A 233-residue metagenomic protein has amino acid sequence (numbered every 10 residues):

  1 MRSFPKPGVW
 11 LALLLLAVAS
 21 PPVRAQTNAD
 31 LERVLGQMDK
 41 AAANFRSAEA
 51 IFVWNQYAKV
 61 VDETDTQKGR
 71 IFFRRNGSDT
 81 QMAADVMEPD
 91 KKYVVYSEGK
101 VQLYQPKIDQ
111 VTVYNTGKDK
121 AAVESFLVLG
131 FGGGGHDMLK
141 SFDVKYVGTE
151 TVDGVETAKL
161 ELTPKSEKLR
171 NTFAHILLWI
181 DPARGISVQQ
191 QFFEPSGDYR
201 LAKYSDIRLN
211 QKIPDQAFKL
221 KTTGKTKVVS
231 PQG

Functional and structural regions predicted by a protein language model:
M1-L11: Bacterial N-terminal signal peptides that target proteins for export
W10-A19: Bacterial N-terminal signal peptides
P21-A25: Sec/Tat signal peptide C-region and signal peptidase I cleavage site
L31-L103: N-terminal mature ectodomain segment of secretory-pathway/periplasmic proteins
E32-R33, G135-K145: A short, amphipathic edge element
R33, T112-Y114, L127, K145-T226 (+1 more regions): Gly/Pro-enriched, hydrophobic low-complexity segments that function as extracytoplasmic propeptides/linkers
R46-A48, Q67-G69, T80, D90-K92 (+6 more regions): Envelope-exposed proteins and targeting segments
L103-F131: Acidic/charged, solvent-exposed loop-and-adjacent secondary-structure segments enriched in E/D, K/R, S/T, and G/P
